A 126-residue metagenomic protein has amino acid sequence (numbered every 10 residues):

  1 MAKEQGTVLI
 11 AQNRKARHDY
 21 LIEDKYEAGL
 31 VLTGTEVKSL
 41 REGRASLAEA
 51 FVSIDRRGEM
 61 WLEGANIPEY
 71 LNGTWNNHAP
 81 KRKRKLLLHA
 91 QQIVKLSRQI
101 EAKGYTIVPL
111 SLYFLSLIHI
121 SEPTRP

Functional and structural regions predicted by a protein language model:
M1-A28, T33: Intrinsically disordered, Lys/Arg-rich N-terminal extensions and targeting peptides of nucleic-acid-associated proteins
H18, T33-E36, H89-Q92: Helical mechanochemical/support elements of P-loop NTPase systems and associated helical scaffolds
T33, D55-R56, L115: Structural motif
S39, R44-W61: Short, well-structured hydrophobic secondary-structure segments
D55-L96: Helix-adjacent hinge/juxtasegments
L88-I118: Beta-rich strand-turn-strand
S116-P126: Residue-level detector of conserved catalytic or cofactor/ligand-binding positions in enzyme active sites
